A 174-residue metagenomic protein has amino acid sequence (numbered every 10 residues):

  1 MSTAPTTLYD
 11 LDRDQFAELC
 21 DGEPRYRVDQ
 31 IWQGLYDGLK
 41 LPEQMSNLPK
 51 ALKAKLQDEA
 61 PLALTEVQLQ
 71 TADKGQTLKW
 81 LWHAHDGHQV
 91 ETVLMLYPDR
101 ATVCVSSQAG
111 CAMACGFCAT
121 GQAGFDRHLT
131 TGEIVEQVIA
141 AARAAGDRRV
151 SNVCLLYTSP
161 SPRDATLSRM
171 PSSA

Functional and structural regions predicted by a protein language model:
M1-A101: Flexible, acidic/Gly-rich N-terminal and inter-domain linker regions that tether and position cofactor-handling modules
G34, A114, C118, S168: Residues that scaffold the ATP/ADP-binding catalytic core of kinase and kinase-like folds
L96-E133, I139: Canonical Radical SAM [4Fe-4S] cluster-binding loop centered on the CxxxCxxC motif and its immediate flanking residues
A140-L156: Short Fe-S-cluster ligation motifs
Y157-D164: Conserved small/polar residues in nucleotide/adenosyl-binding loops
R169-A174: Hydrophobic alpha-helical segments, chiefly the membrane-spanning helices and signal/signal-anchor peptides
